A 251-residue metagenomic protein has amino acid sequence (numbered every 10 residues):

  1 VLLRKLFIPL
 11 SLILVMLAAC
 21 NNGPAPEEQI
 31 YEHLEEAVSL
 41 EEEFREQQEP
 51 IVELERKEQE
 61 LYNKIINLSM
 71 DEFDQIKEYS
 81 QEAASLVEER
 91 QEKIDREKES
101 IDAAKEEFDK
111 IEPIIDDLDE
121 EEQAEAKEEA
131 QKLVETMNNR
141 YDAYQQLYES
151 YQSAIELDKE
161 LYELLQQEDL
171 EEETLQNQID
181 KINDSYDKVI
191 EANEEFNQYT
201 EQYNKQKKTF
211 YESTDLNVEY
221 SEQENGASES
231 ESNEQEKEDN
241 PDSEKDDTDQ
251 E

Functional and structural regions predicted by a protein language model:
L2-K5, N22-G23: General N-terminal leader/first-domain-start detector
R4-I13: Sec-dependent signal peptide recognition, specifically the positively charged N-region followed immediately by
V15-A19: C-terminal motif of bacterial Sec signal peptides marking the signal peptidase cleavage site
N22-K98: Immediate post-signal-peptide N-terminus of mature secreted/exported proteins
P26, A103, Q198: Contiguous, function-dense segments enriched for cysteine-driven chemistry and partner/ligand-binding capacity
E97-N183, V189, E201, F210-Y220: Extended amphipathic alpha-helical interaction segments
D187-E251: Extracytoplasmic/luminal low-complexity segments enriched in Pro/Gly and acidic/polar residues that act as flexible
